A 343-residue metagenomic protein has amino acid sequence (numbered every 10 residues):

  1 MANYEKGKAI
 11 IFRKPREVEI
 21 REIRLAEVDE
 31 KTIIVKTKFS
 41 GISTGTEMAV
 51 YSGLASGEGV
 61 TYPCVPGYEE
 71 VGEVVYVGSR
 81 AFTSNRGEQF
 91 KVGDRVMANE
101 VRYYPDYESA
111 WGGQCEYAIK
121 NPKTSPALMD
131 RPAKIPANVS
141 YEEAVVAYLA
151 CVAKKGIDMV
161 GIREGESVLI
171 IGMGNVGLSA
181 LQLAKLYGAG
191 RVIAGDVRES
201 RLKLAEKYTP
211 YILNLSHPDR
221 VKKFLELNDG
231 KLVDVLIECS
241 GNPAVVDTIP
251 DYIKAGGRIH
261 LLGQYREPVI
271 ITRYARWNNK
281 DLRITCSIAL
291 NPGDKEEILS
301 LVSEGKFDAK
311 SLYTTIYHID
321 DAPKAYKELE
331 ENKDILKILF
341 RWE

Functional and structural regions predicted by a protein language model:
A2-E5, D247-P250, A255, P292-E343: C-terminal hydrophobic helical "lid"/dimerization subdomain of Rossmann-like NAD(P)H-dependent oxidoreductases
A9, F39, E69, Q89 (+5 more regions): Residue-level marker of beta-strand positions
A26-S40, G53-R102: Glycine-rich beta-strand-centered segment in the early N-terminal region that forms part of a ligand/cofactor-binding
F39, N99, I237-C239, W342: Short, well-ordered coil/turn residues at beta-beta hairpins and beta-strand->alpha-helix junctions within
T83, A98-I171: NAD(P)H dinucleotide-binding glycine-rich loop of Rossmann-like/cofactor-binding domains, especially the beta1-alpha1
A137-P218: Mid-domain Rossmann-like dinucleotide-binding core that forms the NAD(H)/NADP(H) cofactor-binding site
V160, K203, Y208-R283: Glycine-rich cofactor phosphate-binding loops and adjacent beta1-alpha1 units of small-molecule cofactor enzyme domains
V197-R198, Y265, L290: Residues in the short beta-alpha loop(s) of Rossmann-like NAD(P)-binding domains
